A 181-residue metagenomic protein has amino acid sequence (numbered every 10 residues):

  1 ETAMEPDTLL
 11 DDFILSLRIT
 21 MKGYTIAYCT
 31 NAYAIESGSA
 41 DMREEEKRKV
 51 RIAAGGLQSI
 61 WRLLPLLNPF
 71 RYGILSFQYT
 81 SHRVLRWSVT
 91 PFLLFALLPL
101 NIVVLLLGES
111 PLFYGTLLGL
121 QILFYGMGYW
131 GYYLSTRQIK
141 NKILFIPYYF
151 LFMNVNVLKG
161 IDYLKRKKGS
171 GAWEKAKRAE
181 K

Functional and structural regions predicted by a protein language model:
E1-A3: Conserved nucleotide-sugar donor-binding and metal-coordinating catalytic region shared by glycosyltransferases
E5-H82, V155, K159-Y163: Catalytic donor/gating beta->alpha subdomain of glycosyltransferases that bind UDP-sugars
E36, R86-G169: Membrane-embedded multi-pass helical conduit in multi-pass membrane proteins, especially envelope-biosynthetic
A172-K181: Membrane-proximal intrinsically disordered regions of secretory-pathway and membrane-system proteins
